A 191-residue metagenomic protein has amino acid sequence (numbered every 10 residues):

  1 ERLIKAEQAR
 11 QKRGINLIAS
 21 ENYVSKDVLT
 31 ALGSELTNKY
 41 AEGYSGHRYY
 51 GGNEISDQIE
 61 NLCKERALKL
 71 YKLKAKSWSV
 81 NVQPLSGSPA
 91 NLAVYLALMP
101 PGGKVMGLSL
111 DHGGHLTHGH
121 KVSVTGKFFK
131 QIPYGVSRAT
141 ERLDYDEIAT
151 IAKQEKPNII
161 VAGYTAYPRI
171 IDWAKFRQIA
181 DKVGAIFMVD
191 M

Functional and structural regions predicted by a protein language model:
E1-H47, A185, M191: N-terminal "arm"/small-domain region of PLP-dependent enzymes with the aminotransferase-like
Q11-R13, Y71-S77, Q154-V161, K182-V183: Short, surface-exposed connector motifs at secondary-structure boundaries
L32, A67, G87, V105 (+2 more regions): Buried hydrophobic positions in well-ordered alpha/beta secondary-structure cores of metabolic enzymes
A41-P89: Conserved N-terminal alpha-helix of the aminotransferase class I/II PLP-enzyme fold
M99-G114: Conserved PLP-anchoring active-site segment centered on the Schiff-base-forming lysine
G113, S137-E141, T165-R169: Short, small-residue-enriched loops and turns at beta-alpha junctions that line or gate enzyme active sites
G119-A162: PLP-dependent aminotransferase-class I/II
P168-M191: Catalytic PLP-binding core of fold-type I/II PLP enzymes
